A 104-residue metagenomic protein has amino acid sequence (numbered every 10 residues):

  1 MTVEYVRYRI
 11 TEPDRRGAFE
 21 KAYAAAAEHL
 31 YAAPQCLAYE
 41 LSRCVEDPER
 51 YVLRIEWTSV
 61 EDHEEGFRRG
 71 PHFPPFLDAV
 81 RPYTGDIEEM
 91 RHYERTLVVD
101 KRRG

Functional and structural regions predicted by a protein language model:
M1-T2, A18, P34-C36: Short, flexible segments with low predicted structural confidence
T2-R9, E40-R68: Short, well-ordered beta-strand segments in beta-rich or mixed alpha/beta enzyme and ligand-binding folds
V6, A22, A26-A27, C36 (+1 more regions): Small-side-chain structural scaffolding
R9-E20: Short, surface-exposed ligand-recognition loops at beta-strand->loop->(often short) alpha-helix junctions that present
D14-R16, E61-H63, V98-D100: Residue-level signal for secondary-structure boundary sites
A25-A33, L37, E56-R91: An amphipathic, aromatic/His-enriched active-site/gating alpha helix that lines ligand/cofactor pockets
E40-V52, P75-G104: Glycine-rich beta-strand-turn "strand-cap" elements at beta-sheet edges
